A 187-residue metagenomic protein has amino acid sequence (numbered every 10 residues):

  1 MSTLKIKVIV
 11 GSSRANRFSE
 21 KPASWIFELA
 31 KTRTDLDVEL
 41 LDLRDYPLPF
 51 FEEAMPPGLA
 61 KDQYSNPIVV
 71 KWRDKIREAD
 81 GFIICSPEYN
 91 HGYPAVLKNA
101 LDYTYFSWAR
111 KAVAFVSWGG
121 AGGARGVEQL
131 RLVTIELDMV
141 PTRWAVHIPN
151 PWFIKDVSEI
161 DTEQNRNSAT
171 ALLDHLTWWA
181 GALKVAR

Functional and structural regions predicted by a protein language model:
M1-S86, G92-V96, V157-W178, L183-R187: N-terminal beta1-alpha1-beta2 submodule of the flavodoxin-like/Rossmannoid cofactor-binding fold
A23-S24, T104, R131, N150: Generic secondary-structure boundary signal with a strong preference for alpha-helix termini
E39, A109-R187: FMN-binding flavodoxin-like domain, especially the glycine-rich phosphate-binding loop
L41, D45-Y46, V96, Y103 (+2 more regions): Residue-level signal for pocket-adjacent positions within structured domains
A60-D138: Helix-loop-strand module that forms the ligand-binding subsite of alpha/beta enzymes
